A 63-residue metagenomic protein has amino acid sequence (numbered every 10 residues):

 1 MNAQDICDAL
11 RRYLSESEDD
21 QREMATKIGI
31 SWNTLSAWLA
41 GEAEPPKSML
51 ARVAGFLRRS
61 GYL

Functional and structural regions predicted by a protein language model:
M1-D5, Y62: Short, Lys/Arg-enriched anionic-surface-contact patches
D5-I6, I30: Alpha-helix N-cap/N′ positions at the starts of helices
C7-M24: Short basic helix-loop element that most often maps to the first helix and adjoining turn of HTH DNA-binding modules
R12, A37, G55: DNA-binding alpha-helical recognition surfaces that contact promoter or target DNA
Q21, W32, L50: Helix-turn-helix DNA-binding elements, focusing on the entry/boundary residues of the two helices that contact DNA
I30-P45: Recognition helix of helix-turn-helix/homeodomain-like DNA-binding domains that insert into the DNA major groove
K47-L63: DNA major-groove recognition helix of helix-turn-helix/homeodomain DNA-binding modules
